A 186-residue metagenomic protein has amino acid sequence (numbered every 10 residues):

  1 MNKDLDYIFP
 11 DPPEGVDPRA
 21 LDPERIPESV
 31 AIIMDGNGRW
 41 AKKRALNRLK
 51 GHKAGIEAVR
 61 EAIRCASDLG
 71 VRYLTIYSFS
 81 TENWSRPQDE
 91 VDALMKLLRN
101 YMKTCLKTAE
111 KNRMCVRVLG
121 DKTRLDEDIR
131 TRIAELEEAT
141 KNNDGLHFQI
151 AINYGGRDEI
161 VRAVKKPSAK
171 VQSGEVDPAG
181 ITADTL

Functional and structural regions predicted by a protein language model:
M1-L186: Flexible, compositionally biased loop and terminal segments
